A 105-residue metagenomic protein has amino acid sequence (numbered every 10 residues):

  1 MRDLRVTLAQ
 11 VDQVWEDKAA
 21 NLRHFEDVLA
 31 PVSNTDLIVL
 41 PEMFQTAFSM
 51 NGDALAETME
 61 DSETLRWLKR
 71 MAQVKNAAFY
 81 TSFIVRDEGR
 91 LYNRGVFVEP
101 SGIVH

Functional and structural regions predicted by a protein language model:
M1, R5, N51-G52: General secondary-structure edge motif
D3-Q13, D17, R94, H105: Active-site-proximal beta-strand elements of phosphoester/diester hydrolases
A19-H24: Glycine-rich anion/phosphate-binding loops
D27-P100: Cys-nucleophile CN-hydrolase/nitrilase-fold catalytic domain and related Cys-dependent amidase chemistry that acts on
